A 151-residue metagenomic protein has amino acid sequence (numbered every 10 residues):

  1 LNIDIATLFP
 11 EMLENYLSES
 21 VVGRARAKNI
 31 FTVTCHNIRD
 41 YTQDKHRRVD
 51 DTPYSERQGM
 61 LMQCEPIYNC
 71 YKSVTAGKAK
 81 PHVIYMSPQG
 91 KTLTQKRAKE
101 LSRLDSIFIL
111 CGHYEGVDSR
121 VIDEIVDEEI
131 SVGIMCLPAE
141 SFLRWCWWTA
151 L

Functional and structural regions predicted by a protein language model:
L1-V74: N-terminal nucleotide/polyanion-binding subdomain common to many enzyme families
D4-A6, T34-H36, H82-I84, I107-F108 (+1 more regions): Hydrophobic/aromatic beta-strand patches that form the interior of the parallel beta-sheet core in alpha/beta enzyme
F9, G112, I134: Active-site glycine-centered loops adjacent to acidic/histidine catalytic or metal-binding residues that shape
S20-R24, K99-R103, I125: Short, solvent-exposed amphipathic alpha-helical segments in soluble enzyme and RNA/protein-processing domains
H46, Q95-R97, R120-I122: Short, well-ordered secondary-structure micro-motifs
L61-H113: S-adenosyl-L-methionine/SAH cofactor-binding core of RNA-modifying enzymes
V121-L151: Structured adenosyl-cofactor binding patch, chiefly the S-adenosyl-L-methionine
